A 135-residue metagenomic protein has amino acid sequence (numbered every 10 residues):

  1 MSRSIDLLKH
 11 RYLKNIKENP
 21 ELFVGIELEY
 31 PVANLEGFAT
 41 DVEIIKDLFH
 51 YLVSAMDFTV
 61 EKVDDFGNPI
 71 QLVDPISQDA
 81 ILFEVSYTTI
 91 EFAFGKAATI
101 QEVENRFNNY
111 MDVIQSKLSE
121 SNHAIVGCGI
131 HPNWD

Functional and structural regions predicted by a protein language model:
M1-D135: Terminal catalytic/cofactor-binding subdomain
